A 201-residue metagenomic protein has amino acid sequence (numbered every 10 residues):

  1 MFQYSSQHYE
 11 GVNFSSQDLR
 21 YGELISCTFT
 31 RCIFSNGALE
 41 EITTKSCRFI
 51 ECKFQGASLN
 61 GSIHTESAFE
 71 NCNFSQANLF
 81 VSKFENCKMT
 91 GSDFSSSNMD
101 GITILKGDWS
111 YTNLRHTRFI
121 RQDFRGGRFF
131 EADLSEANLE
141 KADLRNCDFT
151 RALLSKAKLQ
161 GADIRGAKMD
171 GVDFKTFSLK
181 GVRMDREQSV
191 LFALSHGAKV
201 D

Functional and structural regions predicted by a protein language model:
M1-D201: Tandem repeat scaffolds
